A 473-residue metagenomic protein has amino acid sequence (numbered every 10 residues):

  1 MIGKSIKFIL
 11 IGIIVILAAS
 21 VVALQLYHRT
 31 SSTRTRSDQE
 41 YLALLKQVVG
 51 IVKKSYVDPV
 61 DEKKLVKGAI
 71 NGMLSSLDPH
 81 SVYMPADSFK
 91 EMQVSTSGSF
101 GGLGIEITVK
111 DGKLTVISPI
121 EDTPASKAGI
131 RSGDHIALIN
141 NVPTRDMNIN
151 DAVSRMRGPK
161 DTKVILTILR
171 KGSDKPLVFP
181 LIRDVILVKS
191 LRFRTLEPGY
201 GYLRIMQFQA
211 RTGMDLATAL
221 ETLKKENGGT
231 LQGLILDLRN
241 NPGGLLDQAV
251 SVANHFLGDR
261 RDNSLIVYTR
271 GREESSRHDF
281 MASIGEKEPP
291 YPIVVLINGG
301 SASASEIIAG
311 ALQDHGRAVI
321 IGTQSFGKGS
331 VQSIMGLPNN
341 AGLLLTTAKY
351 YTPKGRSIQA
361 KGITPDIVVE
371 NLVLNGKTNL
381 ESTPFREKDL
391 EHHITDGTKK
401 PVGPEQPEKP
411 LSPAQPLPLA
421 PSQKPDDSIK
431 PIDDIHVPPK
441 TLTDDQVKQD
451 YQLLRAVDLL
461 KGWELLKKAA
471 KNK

Functional and structural regions predicted by a protein language model:
M1-L234, N240-G244, D262, L417 (+2 more regions): Flexible, low-complexity junctional segments that flank or bridge functional domains
S5-I14, A18-S20, Q25-H28, Q39 (+1 more regions): C-terminal "post-core" interaction segments
